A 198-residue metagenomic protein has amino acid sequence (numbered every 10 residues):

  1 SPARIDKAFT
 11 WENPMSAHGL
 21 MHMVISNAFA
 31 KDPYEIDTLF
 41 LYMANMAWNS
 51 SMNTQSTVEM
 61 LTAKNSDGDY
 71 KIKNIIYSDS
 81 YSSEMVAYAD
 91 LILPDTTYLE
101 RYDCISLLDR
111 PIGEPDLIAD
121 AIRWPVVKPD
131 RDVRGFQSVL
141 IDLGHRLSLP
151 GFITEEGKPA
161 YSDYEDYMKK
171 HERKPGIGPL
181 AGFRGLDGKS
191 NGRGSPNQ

Functional and structural regions predicted by a protein language model:
P2-G178: Non-catalytic alpha/beta scaffold blocks inside enzyme catalytic domains
E156-Y167, G182-Q198: Non-catalytic, alpha-helical, charged scaffold/linker segments that couple or flank catalytic or architectural cores
